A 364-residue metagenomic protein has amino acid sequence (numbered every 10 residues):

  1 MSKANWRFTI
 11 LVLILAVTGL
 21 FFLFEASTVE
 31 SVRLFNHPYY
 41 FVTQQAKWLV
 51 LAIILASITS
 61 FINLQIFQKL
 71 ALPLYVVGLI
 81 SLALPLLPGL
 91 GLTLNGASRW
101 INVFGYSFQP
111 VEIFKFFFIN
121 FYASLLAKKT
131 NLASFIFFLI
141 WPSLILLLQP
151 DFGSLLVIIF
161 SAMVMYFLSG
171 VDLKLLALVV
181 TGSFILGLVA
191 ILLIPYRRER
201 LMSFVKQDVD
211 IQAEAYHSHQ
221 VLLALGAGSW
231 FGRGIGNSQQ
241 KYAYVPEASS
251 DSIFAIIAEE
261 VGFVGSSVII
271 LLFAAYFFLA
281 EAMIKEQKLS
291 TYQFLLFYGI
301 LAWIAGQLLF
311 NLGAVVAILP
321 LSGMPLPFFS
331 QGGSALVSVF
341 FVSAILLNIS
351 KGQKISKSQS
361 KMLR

Functional and structural regions predicted by a protein language model:
S2-I10, F21-Q149, L312-P327, Q331 (+2 more regions): Membrane-helix boundary/helix-loop-helix interface segments in multi-pass membrane proteins
L15-F22, G78, L82-P85, Y276 (+1 more regions): Helical transmembrane-bundle signal
I54, L72-L79, N131-L146, F152-L192: Hydrophobic alpha-helical segments of polytopic membrane proteins
L94, S98-W100, L178-V268, T291-Y292: Hydrophobic, glycine- and aromatic-enriched re-entrant/interface helices and adjoining loop segments
A123-L126, S161-L175, Q239-G265, G323-V337: Interfacial segments of multi-pass membrane proteins
F152-V157, L289-I300, G306-G333: Interfacial helix-loop-helix junctions of multi-pass membrane proteins
V264-G306: Hydrophobic transmembrane alpha-helices and their immediate junctions
